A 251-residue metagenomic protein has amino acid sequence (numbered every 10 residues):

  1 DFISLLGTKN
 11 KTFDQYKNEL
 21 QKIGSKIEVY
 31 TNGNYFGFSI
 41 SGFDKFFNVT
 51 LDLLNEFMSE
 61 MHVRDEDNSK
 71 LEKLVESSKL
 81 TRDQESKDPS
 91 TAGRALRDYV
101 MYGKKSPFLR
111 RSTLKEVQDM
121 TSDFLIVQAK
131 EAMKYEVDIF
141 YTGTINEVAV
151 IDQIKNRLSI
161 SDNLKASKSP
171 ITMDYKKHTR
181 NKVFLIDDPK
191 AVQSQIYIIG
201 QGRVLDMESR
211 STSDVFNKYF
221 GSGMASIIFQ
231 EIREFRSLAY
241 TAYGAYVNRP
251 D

Functional and structural regions predicted by a protein language model:
D1, A166-I227: His/Glu-based metal-binding/catalytic segments typifying zinc-dependent metallopeptidases
D1-T8: Active-site SXXK
S4, F47, N55, A149 (+5 more regions): Low-complexity, compositionally biased segments
Q15-K168, V204, F235-D251: Charge-rich, well-structured scaffold segments of protease-associated domains
